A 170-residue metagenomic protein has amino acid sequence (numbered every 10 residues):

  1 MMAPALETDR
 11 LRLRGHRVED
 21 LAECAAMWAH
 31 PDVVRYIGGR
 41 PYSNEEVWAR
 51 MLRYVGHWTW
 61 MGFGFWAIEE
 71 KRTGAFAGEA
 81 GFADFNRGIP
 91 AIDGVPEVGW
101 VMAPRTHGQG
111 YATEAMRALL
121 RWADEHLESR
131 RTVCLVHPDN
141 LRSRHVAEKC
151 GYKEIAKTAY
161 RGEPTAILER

Functional and structural regions predicted by a protein language model:
M1-Y36, E46, L52, A67-R170: Acyl-donor (CoA/ACP) binding surface of acyl/acetyltransferases
G39: Active-site beta->alpha N-cap acidic-glycine motif
V55-A67: A short helix-loop-beta-strand connector motif used in the catalytic cores of GNAT acetyltransferases and, in some
